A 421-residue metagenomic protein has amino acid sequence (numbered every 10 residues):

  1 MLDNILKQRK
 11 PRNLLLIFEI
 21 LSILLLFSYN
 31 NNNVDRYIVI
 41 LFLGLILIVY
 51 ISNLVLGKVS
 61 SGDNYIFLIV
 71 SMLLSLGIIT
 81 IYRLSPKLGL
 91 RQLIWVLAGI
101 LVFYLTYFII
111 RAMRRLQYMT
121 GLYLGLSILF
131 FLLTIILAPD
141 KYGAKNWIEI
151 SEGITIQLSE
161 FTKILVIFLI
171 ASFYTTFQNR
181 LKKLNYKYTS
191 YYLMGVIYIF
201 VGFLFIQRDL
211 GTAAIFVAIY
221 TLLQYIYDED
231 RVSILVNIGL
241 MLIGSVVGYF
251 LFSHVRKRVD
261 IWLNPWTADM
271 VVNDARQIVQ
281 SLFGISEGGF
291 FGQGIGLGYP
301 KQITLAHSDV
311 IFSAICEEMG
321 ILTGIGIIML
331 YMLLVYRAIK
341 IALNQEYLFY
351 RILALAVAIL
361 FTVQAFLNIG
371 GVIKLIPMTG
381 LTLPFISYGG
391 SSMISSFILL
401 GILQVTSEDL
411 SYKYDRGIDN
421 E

Functional and structural regions predicted by a protein language model:
M1-I17, G62-N64: N-terminal membrane topogenic signal
M1-L6, I23-F27, N368-E421: A juxtamembrane structural motif centered on a specific transmembrane helix
N4-R9, S159, K182, S233 (+4 more regions): Membrane-interface alpha-helices at helix entry/exit sites of multi-pass transporters
K10-S22, I46-L47, L54, K87: Charge-biased, low-complexity intrinsically disordered regions
N31-N33: Helix-coil boundary and interhelical linker segments in multi-pass alpha-helical membrane proteins
D35-N273, S313-G371, I398, I402 (+1 more regions): Hydrophobic alpha-helical transmembrane segments of multi-pass inner membrane proteins, especially in bacterial systems
D209-A214, F291-I295, A306-S308, P377-T379 (+2 more regions): Transmembrane helix boundary and interhelical junction motifs in multipass membrane proteins
P265-S308, F312, L322-T323: TM-adjacent membrane-interface loops and short helices in multi-pass inner/ER membrane proteins
